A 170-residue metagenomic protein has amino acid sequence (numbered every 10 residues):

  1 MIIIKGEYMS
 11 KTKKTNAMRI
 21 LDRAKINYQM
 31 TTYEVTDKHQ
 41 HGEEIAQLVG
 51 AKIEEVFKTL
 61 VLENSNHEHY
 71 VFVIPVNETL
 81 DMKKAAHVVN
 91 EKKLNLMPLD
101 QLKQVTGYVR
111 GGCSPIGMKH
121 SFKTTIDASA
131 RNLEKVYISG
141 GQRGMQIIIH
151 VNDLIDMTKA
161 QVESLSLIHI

Functional and structural regions predicted by a protein language model:
I2-I168: Extended, low-hydrophobicity, polar/charged segments
